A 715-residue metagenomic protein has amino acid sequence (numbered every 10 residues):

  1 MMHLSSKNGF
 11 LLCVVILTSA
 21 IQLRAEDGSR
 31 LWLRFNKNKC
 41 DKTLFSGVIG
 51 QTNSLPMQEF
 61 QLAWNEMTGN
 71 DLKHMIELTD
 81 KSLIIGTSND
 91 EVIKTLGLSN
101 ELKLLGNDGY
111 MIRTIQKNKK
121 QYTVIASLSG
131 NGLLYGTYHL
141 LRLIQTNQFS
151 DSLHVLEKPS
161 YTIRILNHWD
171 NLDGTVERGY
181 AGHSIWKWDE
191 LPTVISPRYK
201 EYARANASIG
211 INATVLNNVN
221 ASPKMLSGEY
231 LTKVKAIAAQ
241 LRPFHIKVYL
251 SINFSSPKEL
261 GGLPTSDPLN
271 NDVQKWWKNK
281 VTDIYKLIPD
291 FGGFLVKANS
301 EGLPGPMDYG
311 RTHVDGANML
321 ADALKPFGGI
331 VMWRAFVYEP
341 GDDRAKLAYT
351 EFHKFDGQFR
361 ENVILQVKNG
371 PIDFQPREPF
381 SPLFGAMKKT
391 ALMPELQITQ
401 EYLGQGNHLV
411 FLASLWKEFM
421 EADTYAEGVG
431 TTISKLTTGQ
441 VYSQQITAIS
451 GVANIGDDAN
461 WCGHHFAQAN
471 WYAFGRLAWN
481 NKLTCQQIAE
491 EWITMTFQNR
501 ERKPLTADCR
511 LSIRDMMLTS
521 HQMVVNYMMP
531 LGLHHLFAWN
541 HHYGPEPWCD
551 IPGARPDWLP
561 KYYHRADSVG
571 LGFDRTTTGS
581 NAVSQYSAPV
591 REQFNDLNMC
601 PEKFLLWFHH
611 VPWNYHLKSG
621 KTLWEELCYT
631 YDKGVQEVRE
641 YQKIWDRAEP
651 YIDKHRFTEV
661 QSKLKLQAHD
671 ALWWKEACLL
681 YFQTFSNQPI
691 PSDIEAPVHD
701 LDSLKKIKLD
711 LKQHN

Functional and structural regions predicted by a protein language model:
M1-A25: Bacterial Sec-dependent N-terminal signal peptides
L23-N118, S150-S152: Acidic, contiguous N-terminal accessory segments
N38-T52, S184-W186, N217-N220, H610-L627 (+1 more regions): Acidic/histidine-rich, surface-exposed loop or edge segments in extracytoplasmic proteins
I49-S54, I85-D90, A126-L128, D170 (+3 more regions): Structural motif
T52-E59, A63, S99-K278, T282-G293 (+2 more regions): Feature activates predominantly on carbohydrate-active enzymes
L72, E190, G228, G262-E490 (+1 more regions): Catalytic-core regions of glycoside hydrolase
I93-K94, L133-G136, T175-E177, F374-P376 (+1 more regions): Short helix/loop capping segments that flank catalytic or ligand/cofactor-binding pockets
T431-N715: Catalytic domains of carbohydrate-active enzymes that cleave complex glycans
